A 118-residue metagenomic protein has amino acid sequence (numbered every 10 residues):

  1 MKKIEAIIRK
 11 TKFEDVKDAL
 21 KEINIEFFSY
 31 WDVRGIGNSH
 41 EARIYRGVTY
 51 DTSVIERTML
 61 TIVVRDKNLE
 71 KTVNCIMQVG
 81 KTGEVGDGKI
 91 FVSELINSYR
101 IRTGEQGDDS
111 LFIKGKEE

Functional and structural regions predicted by a protein language model:
M1-E118: Positively charged, small/polar-rich N-terminal and surface patches that mediate targeting and assembly and bind
